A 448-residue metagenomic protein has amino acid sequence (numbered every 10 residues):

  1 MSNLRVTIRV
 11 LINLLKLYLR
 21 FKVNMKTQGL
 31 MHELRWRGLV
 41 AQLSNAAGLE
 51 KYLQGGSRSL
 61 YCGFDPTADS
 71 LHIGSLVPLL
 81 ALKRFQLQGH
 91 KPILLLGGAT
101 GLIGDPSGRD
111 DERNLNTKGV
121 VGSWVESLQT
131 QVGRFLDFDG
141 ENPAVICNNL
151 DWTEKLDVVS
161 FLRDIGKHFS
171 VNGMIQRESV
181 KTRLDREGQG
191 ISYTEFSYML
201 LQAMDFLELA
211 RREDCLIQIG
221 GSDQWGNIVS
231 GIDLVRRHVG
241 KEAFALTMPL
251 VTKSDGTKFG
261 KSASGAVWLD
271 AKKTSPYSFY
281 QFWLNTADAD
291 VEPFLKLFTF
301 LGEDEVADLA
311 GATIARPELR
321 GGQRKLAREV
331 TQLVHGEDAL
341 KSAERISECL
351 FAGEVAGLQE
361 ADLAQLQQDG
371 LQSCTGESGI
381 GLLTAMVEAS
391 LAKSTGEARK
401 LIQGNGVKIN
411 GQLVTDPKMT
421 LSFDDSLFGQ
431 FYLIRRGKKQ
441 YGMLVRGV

Functional and structural regions predicted by a protein language model:
L4-R5, T375: Serine/proline-rich low-complexity intrinsically disordered segments, especially terminal tails, linkers
R9-L15, Q412: Compositionally biased, intrinsically disordered low-complexity segments
N13, Y18-Q224, V229-I232, V239-F244 (+1 more regions): NTP-dependent nucleotidyl-transfer catalytic core
R237-V448: Conserved nucleotide- and phosphate/pyrophosphate-binding catalytic cores in adenylate/nucleotidyl-handling enzymes
